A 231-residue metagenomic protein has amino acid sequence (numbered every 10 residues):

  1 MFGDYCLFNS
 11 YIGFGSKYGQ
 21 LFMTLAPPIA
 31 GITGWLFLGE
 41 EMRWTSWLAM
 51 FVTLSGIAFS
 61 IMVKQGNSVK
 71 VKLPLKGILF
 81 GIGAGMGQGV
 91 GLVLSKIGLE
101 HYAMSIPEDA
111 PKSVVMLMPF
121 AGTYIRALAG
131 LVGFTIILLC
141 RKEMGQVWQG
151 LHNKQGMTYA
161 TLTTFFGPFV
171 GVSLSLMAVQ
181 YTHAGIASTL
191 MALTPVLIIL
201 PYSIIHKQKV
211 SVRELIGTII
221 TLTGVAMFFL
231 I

Functional and structural regions predicted by a protein language model:
D4-F14, S55, M62-I82, M86 (+4 more regions): Membrane-interface interhelical linkers
L7-A26, T33-M42: Membrane-interface helix-loop-helix junctions at boundaries between adjacent transmembrane segments
L7-F8, G19, G34, L92-K96 (+2 more regions): Interfacial helix-capping/hinge residues at the ends of transmembrane alpha-helices
Y18-L21, W44, A121-Y124, I186-T189 (+1 more regions): Signature of the 12-TM Major Facilitator Superfamily
F22-L36, F51, A129, G133 (+4 more regions): Alpha-helical transmembrane segments of compact multi-pass small-molecule transporters, enriched in specific families
A26, A84-Q88, T163-P168, T194: Alpha-helical transmembrane segments of multi-pass membrane transport proteins
P28-M86, V90, K96, S203 (+1 more regions): Juxtamembrane helix-loop boundary signature in multi-pass membrane transporters
Q88-E108: Membrane-helix interface motif
